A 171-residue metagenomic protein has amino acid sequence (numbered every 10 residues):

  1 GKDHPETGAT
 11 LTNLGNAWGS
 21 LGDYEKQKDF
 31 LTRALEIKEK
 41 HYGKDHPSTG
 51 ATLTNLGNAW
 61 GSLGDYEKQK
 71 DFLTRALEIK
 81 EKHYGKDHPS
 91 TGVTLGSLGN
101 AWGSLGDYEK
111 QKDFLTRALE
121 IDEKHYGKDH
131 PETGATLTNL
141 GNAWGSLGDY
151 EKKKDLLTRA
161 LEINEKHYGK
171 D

Functional and structural regions predicted by a protein language model:
G1-G8, Y42-G50, Y84-G92, Y126-G134 (+1 more regions): Helix N-cap/loop-to-helix boundary motif
T12-N13, S48, T54-N55, S90 (+3 more regions): "A position-specific structural signal for the A-helix of alpha-solenoid helical repeats
